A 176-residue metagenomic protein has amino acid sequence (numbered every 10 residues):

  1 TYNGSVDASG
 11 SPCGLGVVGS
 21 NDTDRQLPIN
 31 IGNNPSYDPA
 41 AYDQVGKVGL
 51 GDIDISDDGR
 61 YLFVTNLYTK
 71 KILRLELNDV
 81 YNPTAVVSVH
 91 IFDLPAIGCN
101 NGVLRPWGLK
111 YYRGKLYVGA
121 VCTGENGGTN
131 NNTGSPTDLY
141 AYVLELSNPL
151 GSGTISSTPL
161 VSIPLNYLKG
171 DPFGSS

Functional and structural regions predicted by a protein language model:
T1-S176: Sequence/structural signature of beta-propeller domains
